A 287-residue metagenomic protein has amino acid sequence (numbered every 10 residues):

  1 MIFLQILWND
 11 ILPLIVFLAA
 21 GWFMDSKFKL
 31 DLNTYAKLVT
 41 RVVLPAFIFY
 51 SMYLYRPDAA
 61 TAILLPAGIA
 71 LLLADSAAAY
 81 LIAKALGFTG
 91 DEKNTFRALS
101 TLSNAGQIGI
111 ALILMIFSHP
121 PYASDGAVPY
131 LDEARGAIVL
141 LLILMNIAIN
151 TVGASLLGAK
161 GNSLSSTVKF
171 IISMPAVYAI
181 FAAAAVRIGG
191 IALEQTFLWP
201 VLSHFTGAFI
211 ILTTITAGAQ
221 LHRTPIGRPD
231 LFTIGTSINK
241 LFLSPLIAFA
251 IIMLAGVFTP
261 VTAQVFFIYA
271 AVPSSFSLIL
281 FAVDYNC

Functional and structural regions predicted by a protein language model:
M1-C287: Alpha-helical transmembrane segments of multi-pass small-molecule/ion transporters
